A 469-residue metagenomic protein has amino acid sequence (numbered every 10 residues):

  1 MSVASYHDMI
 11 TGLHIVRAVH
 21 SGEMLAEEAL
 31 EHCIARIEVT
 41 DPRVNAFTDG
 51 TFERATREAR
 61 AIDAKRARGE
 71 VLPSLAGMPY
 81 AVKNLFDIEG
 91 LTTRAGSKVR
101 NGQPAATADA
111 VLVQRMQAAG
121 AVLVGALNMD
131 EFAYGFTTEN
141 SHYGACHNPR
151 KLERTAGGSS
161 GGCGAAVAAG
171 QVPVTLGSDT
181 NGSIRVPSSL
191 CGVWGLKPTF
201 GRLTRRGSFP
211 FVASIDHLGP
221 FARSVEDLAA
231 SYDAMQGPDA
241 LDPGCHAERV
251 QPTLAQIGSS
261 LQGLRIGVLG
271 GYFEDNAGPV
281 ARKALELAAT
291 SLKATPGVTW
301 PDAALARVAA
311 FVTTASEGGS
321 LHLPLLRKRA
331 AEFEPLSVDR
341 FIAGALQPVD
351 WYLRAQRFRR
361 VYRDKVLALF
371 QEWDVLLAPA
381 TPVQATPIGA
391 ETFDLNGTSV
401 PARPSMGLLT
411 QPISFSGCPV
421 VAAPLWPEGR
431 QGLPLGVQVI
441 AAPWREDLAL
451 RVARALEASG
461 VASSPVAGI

Functional and structural regions predicted by a protein language model:
M1-R57, P465-I469: An N-terminal boundary/leader segment
I15-S21, A81, R100-P104, D216-R223 (+2 more regions): Short, well-ordered beta-strand elements within core beta-sheets of diverse protein domains
A26-E31, R60-D63, P252, G278-T299 (+2 more regions): Acyltransferase
C33, A55, G77, K83 (+8 more regions): Conserved hydrophobic/aromatic pocket- or pore-lining residues that grip, position, or stack substrates in active sites
V39, A118, A168-Y272, E286-L287 (+5 more regions): Structural helix-boundary/capping segments
L75-K98, S260-L269, V312-L367, P379 (+2 more regions): Short helix-loop capping/hinge segments that flank enzyme active sites or metal/cofactor-binding pockets
L75-L218, G271, A378-S399: Short glycine/serine-rich loop/turn segments
K98, C245, A310-V312, L353-R354 (+1 more regions): Short, surface-exposed loop/helix-turn segments at secondary-structure junctions that function as lids/hinges flanking
